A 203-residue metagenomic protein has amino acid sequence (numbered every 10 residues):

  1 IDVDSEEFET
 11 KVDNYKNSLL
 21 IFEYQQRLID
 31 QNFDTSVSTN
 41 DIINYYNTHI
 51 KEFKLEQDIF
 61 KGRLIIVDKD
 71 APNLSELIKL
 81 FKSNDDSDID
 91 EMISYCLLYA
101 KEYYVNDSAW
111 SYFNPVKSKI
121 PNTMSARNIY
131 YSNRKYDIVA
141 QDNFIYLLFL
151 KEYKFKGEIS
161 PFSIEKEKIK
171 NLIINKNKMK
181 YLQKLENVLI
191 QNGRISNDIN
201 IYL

Functional and structural regions predicted by a protein language model:
I1-L203: Peptidyl-prolyl cis-trans isomerase
